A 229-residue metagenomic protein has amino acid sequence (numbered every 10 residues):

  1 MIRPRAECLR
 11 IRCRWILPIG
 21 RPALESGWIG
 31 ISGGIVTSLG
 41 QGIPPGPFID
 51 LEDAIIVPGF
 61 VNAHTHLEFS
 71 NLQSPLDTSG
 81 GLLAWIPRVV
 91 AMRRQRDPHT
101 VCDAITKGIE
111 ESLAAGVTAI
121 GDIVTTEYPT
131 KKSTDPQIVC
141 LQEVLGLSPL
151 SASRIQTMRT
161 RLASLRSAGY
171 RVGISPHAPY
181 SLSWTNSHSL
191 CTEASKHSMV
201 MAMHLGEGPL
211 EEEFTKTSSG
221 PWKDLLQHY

Functional and structural regions predicted by a protein language model:
M1-P45, I55: N-terminal metal-binding scaffold of metallo-dependent hydrolase/deaminase domains
P4-I11, G42-A84, H99, T106 (+2 more regions): Replace "His-x-His-based motif
R14, I29, G34, D53 (+4 more regions): Divalent metal-coordination and catalytic microenvironments
I35, D97, A104, G108-I109 (+3 more regions): General structural feature for long, well-ordered alpha-helical segments within catalytic domains of soluble enzymes
L67-R88, E111-I120, V124-E143, M201-M203 (+1 more regions): Catalytic pocket of metal/acid-base enzymes, prominently hydrolases
N71-D103, V139-Q142, G208-Y229: Active-site gating loops and adjacent loop-to-helix segments of metal-dependent hydrolytic enzymes
C102-A114, T118, A163, H188-S195: A broadly conserved amphipathic alpha-helix scaffold signal in soluble, globular proteins
T126-Y229: Metal-coordinating catalytic core of metallo-dependent amide/deamination hydrolases
